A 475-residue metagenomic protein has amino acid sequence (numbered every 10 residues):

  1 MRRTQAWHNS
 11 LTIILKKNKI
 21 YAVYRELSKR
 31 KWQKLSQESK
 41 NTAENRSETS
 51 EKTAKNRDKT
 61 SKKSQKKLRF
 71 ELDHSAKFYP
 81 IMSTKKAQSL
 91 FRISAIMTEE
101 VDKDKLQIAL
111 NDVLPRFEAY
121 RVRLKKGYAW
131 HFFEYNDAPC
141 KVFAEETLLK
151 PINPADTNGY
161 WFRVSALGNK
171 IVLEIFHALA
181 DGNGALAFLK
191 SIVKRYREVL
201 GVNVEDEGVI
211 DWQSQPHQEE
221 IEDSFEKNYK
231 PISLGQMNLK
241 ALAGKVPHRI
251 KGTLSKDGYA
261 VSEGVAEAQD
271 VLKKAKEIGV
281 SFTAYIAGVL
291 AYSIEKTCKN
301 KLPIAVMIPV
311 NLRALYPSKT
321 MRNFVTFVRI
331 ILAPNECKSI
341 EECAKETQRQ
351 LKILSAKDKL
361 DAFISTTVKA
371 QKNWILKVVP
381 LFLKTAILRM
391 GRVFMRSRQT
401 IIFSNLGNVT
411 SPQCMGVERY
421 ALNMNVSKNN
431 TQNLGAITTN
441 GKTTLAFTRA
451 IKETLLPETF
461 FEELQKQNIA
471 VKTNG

Functional and structural regions predicted by a protein language model:
W7-E38, K59-A129, A138-R163, K296-G475: Acyl-thioester-dependent acyl-group transfer interface
Y24, E51, K59-H74, L179-A187 (+2 more regions): Non-catalytic, low-complexity flexible loops and terminal extensions
N41-T60: Long, intrinsically disordered low-complexity tandem-repeat segments
E48, A95, V261-A266, V328-L332: Generic detection of short hydrophobic beta-strand segments and adjacent strand-loop junctions
T98-R116, E174-K190, V261-K299, L445-F447 (+1 more regions): Acyl activation and transfer enzymes in specialized metabolism, enriched for ANL adenylate-forming modules
P151, D156-V202, G208, W212-I221 (+1 more regions): Histidine-centered acyl-transfer/condensation active-site motif and its immediate structural neighborhood
